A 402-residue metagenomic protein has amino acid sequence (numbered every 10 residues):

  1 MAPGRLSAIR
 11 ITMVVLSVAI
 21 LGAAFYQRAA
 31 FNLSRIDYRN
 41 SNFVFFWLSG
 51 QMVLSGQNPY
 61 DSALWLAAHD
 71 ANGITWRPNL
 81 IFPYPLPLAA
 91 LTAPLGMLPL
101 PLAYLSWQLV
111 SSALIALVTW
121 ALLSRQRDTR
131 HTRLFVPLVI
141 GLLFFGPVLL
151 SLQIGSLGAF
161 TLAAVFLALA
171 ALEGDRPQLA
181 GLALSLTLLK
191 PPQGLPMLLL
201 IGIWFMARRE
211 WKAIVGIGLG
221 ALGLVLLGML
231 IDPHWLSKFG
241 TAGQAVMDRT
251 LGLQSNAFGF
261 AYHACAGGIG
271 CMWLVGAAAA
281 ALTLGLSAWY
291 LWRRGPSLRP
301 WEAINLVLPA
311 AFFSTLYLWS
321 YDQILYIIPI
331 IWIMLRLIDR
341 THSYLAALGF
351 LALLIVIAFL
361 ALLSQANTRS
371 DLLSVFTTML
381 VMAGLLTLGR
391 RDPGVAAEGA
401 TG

Functional and structural regions predicted by a protein language model:
M1-L179, I203-I327, I331-I338, A396-G402: Primarily membrane-embedded glycan-assembly and transfer machineries that use lipid-linked glycans
L184-I203, T315-D322: Transmembrane helices and adjacent periplasmic/lumenal helix-loop junctions of polyprenol-phosphate-dependent
L189-Q193, L222-L227, A346-G349: Membrane-embedded alpha-helical segments of transport systems, primarily multispan ion/solute transporters
M334-G402: Aromatic-enriched
